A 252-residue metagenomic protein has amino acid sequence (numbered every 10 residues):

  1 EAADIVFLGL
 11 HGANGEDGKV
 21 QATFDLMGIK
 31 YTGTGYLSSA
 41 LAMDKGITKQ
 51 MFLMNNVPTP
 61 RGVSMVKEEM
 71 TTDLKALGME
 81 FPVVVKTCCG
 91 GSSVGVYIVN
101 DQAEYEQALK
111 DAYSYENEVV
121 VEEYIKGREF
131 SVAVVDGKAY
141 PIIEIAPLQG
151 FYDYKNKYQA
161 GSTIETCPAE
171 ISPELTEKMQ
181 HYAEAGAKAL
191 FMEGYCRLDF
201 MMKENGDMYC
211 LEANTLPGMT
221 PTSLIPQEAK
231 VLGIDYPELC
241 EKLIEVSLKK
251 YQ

Functional and structural regions predicted by a protein language model:
E1-R61: Conserved N-proximal alpha/beta basic substrate-recognition cap immediately N-terminal to, or forming the N-lobe
G12, S93, L148, N214-E228: Glycine-rich phosphate/pyrophosphate-binding beta-alpha loops
A22-Y31, D101-E106, L232: A glycine- and small-aliphatic-rich helix-loop capping segment at beta-alpha/alpha-beta transitions that lines
L41-R128: Active-site nucleotide/adenylate-binding loops and adjacent lid/helix of ATP-dependent enzymes
N100-H181, M202-Y209: Phosphate-binding site of ATP-dependent enzymes
E123, V134, A187-M219, A229: Conserved metal-phosphate-binding beta-hairpin within the catalytic cores of diverse ATP-dependent phosphoryl-transfer
E144-C196, Q227-Q252: Active-site "cap" helix and flanking loop/linker of ATP-utilizing ligase/carboxylase catalytic domains
